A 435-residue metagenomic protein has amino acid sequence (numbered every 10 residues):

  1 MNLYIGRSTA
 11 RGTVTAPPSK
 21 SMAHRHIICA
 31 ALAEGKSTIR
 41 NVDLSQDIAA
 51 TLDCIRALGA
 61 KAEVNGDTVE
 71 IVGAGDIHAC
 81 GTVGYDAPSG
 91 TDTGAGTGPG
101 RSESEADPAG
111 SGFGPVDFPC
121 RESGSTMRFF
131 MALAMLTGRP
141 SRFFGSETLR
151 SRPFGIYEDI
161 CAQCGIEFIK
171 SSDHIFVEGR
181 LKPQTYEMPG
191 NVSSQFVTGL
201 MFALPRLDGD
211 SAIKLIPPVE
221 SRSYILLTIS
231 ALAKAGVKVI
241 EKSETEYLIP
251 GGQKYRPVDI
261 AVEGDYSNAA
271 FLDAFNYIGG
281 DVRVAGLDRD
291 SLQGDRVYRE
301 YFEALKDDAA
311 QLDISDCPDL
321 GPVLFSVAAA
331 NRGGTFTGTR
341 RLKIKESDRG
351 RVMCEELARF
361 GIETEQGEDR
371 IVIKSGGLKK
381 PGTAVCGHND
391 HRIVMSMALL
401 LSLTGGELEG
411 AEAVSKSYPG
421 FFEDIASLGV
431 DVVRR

Functional and structural regions predicted by a protein language model:
M1-D92, R101-R435: Short, structured segments at the rim of ligand-binding sites
